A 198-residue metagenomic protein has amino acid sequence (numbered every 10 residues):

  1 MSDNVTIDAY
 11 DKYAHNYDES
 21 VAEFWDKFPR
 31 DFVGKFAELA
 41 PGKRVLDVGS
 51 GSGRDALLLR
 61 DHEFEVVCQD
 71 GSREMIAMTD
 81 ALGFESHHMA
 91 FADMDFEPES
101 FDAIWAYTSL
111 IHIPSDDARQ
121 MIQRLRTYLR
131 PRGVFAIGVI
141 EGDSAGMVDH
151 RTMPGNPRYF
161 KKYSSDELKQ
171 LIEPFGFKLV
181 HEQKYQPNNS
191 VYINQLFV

Functional and structural regions predicted by a protein language model:
M1-A40: Conserved class I S-adenosyl-L-methionine
L46-V48, S52-M94: Class I SAM-dependent methyltransferase SAM/SAH-binding core
A92-I104: A short acidic, Gly/Pro-enriched loop at the edge of an enzyme's catalytic core that lines a small-molecule cofactor
A103-D117: A short SAM/SAH-binding and catalytic strip from SAM-dependent methyltransferases
R119-P131: A short glycine-rich, Lys/Arg-flanked "PGG" loop and its adjoining helix->strand segment in the class I
R132-V139: Conserved beta-strand signature within the Rossmann-like core of class I S-adenosyl-L-methionine
I140-Y159: Short, glycine-/aromatic-enriched active-site segment of Class I SAM-dependent methyltransferases
F160-F175: Short alpha-helix
